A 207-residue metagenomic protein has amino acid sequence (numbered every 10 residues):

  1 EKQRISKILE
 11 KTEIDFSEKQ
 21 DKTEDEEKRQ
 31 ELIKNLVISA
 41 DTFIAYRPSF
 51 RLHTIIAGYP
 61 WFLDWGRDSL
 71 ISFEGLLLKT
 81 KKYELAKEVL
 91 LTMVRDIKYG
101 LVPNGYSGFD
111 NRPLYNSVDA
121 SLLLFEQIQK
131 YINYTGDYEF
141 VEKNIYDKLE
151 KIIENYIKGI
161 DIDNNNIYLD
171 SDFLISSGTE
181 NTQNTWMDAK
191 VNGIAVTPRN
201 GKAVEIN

Functional and structural regions predicted by a protein language model:
E1-N207: Acidic, mature catalytic/reactive cores of soluble proteins
